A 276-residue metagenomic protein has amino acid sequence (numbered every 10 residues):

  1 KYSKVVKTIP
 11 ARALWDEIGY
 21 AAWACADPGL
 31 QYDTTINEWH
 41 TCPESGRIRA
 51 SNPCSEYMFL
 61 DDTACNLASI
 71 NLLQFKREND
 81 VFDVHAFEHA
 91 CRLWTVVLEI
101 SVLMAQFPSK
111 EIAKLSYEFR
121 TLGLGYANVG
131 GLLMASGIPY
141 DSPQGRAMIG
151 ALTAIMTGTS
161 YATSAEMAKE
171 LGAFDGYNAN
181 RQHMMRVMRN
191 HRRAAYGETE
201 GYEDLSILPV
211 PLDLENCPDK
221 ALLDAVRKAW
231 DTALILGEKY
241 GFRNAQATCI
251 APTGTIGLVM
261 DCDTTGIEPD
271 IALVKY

Functional and structural regions predicted by a protein language model:
K1, F59-I70, A135, G197-P211: Short, compositionally biased low-complexity segments
K1-C25, G201: Polar, glycine-rich mid-to-C-terminal structural blocks that act as macromolecule-binding/assembly scaffolds
A13, L124, A245: Short, well-structured alpha-helical interface segments that form or flank functional binding sites
L14-W15, S51, Y240-R243: Short solvent-exposed loop/turn micro-motifs enriched in small/polar/acidic residues
A21-G137, D263-Y276: Function-dense linear segments that define catalytic or interfacial modules in macromolecule-processing proteins
A68, A251, T255-D261: Extended C-terminal regions of large enzymes
H89-A113, Y117, T121, P139-P252: Internal maturation/activation junctions in enzymes
S142, Q246, G257-V259, I267-I271: Extended hydrophobic-aromatic, low-complexity segments
